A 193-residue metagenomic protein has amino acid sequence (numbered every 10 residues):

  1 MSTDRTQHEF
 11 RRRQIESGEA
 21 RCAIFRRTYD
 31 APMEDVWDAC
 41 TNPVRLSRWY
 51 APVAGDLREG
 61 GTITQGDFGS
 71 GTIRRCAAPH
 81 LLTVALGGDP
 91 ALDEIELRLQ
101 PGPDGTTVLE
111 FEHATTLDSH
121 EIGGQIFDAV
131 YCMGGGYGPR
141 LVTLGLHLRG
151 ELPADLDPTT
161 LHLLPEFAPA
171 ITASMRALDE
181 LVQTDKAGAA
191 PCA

Functional and structural regions predicted by a protein language model:
M1-I15, A114-A193: Terminal "cap-and-tail" regions of soluble proteins that handle hydrophobic small molecules
M1-Y29, T107-E110: Aromatic-glycine hotspot motif
E9-Q14, Y50-P52, L97-R98: Intrinsically disordered, low-complexity boundary segments flanking structured domains
S17-G18, I24-F25, A31, D35 (+1 more regions): Short beta-edge strand/loop motif at the mouth of beta-sheet-based domains
V36, L46, I73, L82-V84 (+3 more regions): Hydrophobic pocket/interface hotspot
A54-G55, T62-I126: Hydrophobic-ligand binding "helix-grip"
